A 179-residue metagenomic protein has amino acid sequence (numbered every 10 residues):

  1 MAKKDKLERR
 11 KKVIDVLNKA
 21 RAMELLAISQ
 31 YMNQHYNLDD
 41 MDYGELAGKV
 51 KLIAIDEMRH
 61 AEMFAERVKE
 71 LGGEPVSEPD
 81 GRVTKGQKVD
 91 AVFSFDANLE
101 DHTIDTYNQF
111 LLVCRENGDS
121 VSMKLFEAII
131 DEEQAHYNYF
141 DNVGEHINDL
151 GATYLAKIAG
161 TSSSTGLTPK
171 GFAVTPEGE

Functional and structural regions predicted by a protein language model:
M1-E179: Iron-associated oxidoreductase/ferritin-like identity signal
